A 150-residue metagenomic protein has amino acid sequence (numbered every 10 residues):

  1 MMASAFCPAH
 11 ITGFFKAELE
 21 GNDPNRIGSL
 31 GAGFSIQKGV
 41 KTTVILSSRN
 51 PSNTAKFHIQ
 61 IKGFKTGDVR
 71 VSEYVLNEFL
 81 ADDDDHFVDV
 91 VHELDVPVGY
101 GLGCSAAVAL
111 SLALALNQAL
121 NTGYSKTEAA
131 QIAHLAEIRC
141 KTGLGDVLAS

Functional and structural regions predicted by a protein language model:
M1-G99: ATP-binding N-lobe of GHMP and related small-molecule kinases
G67-S72, V108, S125-E128: Short amphipathic alpha-helical segments
E73, N77, L110-N117, A130 (+1 more regions): Predominant activation on well-ordered alpha-helical scaffold segments within soluble catalytic domains
L76-D83, L116, L120, E137-K141: Structural signal for hydrophobic packing residues in well-ordered secondary-structure cores of soluble enzyme domains
L102-K126: DPxDG-like acidic metal-binding loop motif
S125-S150: ATP-dependent small-molecule kinase catalytic core of the GHMP/sugar-kinase superfamily and closely related
